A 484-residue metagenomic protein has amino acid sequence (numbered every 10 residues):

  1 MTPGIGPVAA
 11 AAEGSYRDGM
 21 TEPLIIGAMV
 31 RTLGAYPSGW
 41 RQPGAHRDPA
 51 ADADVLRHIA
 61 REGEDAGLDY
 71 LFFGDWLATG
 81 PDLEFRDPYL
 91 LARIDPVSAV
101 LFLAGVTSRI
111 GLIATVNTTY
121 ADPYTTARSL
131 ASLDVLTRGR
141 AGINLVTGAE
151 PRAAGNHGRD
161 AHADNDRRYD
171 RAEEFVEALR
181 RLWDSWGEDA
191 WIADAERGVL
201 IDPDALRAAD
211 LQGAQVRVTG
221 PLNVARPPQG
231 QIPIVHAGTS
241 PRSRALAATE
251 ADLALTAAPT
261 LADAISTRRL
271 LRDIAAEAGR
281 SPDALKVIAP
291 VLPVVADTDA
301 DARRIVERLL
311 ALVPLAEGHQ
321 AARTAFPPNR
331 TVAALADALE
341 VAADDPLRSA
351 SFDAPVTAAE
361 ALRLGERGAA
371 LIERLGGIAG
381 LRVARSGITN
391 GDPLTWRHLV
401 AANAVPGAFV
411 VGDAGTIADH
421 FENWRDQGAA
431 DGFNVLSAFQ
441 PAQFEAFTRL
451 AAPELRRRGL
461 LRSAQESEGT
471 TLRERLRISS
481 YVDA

Functional and structural regions predicted by a protein language model:
A11-V106, Q229-I232, V400: N-terminal beta1-alpha1-beta2 module of alpha/beta enzyme domains
M20-T21, E64-D65, L101-S108, D134-R140 (+2 more regions): Acidic (Asp/Glu)-rich catalytic clusters
E22-L24, D122-A245, T249-E250, A278 (+5 more regions): Internal, glycine-rich beta/alpha segment that forms the wall or movable "lid" of small-molecule/cofactor binding
L24-A28, L71-F73, I110-V116, G139-L145 (+4 more regions): Hydrophobic faces of well-ordered beta-strands that scaffold small-molecule active sites in alpha/beta enzyme cores
I26, G63, G67, L103 (+8 more regions): Conserved, mostly hydrophobic/aromatic
S38-D54, T115-Y124, D160-H162, D166 (+3 more regions): Active-site mouth loops of central-metabolism enzymes
H157, D164, F175-R180, I265-D273 (+1 more regions): C-terminal helical cap(s) of enzyme catalytic domains, especially alpha/beta-barrels
G368-E454, R458, R462: Substrate-recognition/cap regions that form aromatic- and gly/pro-loop-enriched pockets for small-molecule ligands
